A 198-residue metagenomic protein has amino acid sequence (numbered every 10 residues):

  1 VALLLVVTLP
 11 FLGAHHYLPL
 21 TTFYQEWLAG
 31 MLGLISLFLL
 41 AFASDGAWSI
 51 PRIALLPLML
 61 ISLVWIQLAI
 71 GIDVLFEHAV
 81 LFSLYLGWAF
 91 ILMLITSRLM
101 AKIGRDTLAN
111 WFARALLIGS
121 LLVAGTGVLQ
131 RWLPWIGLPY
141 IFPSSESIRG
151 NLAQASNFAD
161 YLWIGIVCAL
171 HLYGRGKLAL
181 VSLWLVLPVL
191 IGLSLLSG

Functional and structural regions predicted by a protein language model:
V1-A2, S49-R52: N-terminal membrane topogenic signal
V1-G13, A29-L39, I61-L68, S83-R98 (+2 more regions): Alpha-helical transmembrane segments of multi-pass inner-membrane proteins
L12-Y24, A41-A47, I72-D73: Short, hydrophobic transmembrane alpha-helix segments
L18, I72-F76, L138-F142: Membrane-interface helix termini and inter-helical loops of multi-pass transporters
L18-T22, E77-H78, L152-S156, G198: Membrane-interface catalytic loops of GT-C/OST-like multi-pass glycosylation enzymes that act
G46-I50, F76, A101-W111: Interfacial helix-loop-helix linkers and transmembrane-helix boundary segments in multi-pass membrane proteins
P51-L55, A69, V80: Polytopic alpha-helical membrane-helix bundles and their juxtamembrane interface segments in multi-pass membrane
